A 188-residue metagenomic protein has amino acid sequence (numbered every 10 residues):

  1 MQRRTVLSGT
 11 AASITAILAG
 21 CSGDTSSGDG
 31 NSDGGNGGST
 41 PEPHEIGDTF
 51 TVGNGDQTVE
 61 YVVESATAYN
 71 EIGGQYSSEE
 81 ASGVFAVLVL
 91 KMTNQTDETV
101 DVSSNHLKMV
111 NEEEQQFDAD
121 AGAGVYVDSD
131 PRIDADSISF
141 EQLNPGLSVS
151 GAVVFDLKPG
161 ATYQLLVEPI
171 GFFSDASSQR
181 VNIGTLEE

Functional and structural regions predicted by a protein language model:
M1-S150, V154-E188: Terminal disorder- and signal-encoded targeting elements
